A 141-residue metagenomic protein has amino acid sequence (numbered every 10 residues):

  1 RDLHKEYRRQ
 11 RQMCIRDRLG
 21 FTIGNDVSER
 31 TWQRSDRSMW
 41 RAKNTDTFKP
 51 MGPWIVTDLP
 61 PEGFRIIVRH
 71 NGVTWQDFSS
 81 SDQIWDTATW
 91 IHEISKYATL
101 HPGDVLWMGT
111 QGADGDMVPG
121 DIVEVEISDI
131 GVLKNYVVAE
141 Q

Functional and structural regions predicted by a protein language model:
R1-I15: Single conserved hydrophobic/aromatic residue that forms the stacking wall/gate of nucleotide- or nucleobase-binding
R16-T22: Short Gly/aromatic-enriched secondary-structure transition segments
T22, R30-Q141: Catalytic-pocket segment enriched in acidic/His residues
